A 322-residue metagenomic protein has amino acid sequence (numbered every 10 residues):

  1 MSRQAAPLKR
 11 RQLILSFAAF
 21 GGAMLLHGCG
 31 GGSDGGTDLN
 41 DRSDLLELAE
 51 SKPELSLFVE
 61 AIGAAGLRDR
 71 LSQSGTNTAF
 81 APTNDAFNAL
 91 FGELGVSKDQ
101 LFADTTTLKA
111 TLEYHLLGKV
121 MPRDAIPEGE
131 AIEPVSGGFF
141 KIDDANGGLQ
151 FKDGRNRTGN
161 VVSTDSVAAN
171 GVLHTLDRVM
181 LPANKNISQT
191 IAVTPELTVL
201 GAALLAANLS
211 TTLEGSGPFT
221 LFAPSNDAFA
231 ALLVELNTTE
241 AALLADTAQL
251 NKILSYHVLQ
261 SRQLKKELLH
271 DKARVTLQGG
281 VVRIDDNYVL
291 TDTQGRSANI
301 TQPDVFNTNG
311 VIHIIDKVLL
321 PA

Functional and structural regions predicted by a protein language model:
S2-L8, Q12-L25, C29-A322: Mature, structured domains of secreted/extracytosolic soluble proteins
